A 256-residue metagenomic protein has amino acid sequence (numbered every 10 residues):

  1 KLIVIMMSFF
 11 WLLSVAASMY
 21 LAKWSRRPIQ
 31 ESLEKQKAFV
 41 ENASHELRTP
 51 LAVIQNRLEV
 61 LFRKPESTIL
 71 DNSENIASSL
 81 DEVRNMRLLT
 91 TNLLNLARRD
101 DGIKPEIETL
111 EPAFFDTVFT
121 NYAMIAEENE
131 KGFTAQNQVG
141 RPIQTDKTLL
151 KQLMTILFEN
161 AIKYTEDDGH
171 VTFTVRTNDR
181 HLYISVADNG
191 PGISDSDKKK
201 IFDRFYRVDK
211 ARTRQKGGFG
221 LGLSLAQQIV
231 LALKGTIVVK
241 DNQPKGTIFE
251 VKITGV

Functional and structural regions predicted by a protein language model:
F62-I69: Short acidic helix/loop segment immediately C-terminal to the autophosphorylated histidine in two-component histidine
D81-M86: Short alpha-helical segment of the dimerization/phosphotransfer core of two-component systems
D100-A113, Q144: Short flexible loop/turn segments at helix-to-beta-strand junctions within the C-terminal catalytic HATPase_c
G132-P142: Conserved catalytic submotifs in the C-terminal HATPase_c
D188: Acidic ATP/Mg2+-coordinating residue in the GHKL
I193-R207: Short conserved segment of the HATPase_c
K234-T236: Conserved glycine-rich
